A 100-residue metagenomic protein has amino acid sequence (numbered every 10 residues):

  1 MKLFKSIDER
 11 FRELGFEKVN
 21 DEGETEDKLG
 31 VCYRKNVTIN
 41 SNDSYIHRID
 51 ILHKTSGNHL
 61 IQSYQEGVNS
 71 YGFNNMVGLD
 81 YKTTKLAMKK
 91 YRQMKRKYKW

Functional and structural regions predicted by a protein language model:
M1-S6, E17-W100: Intrinsically disordered, low-complexity regulatory regions enriched in serine/threonine/proline and acidic residues
